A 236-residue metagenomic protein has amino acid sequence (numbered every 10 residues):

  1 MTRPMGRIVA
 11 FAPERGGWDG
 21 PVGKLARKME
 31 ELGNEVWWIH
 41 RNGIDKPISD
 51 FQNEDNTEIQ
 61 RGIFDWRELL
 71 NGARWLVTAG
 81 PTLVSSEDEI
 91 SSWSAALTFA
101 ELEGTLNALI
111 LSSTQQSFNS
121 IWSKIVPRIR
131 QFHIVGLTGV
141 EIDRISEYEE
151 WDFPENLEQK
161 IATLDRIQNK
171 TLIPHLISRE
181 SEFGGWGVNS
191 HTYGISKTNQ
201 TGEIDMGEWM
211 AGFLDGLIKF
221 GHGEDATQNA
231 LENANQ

Functional and structural regions predicted by a protein language model:
M1-I204, G212-N235: Ribokinase/PfkB-type carbohydrate-kinase core domain
G207: Mg2+-dependent phosphoryl-transfer enzymes with acidic/Ser/Thr/Gly-rich catalytic loops
